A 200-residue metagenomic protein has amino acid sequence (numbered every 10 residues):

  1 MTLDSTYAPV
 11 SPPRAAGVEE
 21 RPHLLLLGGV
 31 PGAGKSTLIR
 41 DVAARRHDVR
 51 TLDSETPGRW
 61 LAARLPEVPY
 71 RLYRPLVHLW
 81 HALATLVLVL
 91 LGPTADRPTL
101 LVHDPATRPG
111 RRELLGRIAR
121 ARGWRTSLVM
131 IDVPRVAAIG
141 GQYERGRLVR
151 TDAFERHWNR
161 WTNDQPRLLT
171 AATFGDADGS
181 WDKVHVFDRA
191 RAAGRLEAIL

Functional and structural regions predicted by a protein language model:
M1-A16: N-terminal pre-Walker A segment at the start of P-loop NTPase domains
R14-P22, G92-A95: Phosphate-binding P-loop
P22, R122-S127, S180-K183: Short glycine-/polar-rich loops that comprise or flank the Walker A/P-loop and associated switch/sensor motifs
L24-V42: Glycine-rich phosphate-binding P-loop
G28, A137-L200: Conserved GTP-binding G-domain of TRAFAC-class P-loop NTPases and closely related GTPase folds
S36-T99, A137-I139: Conserved substrate/cofactor phosphate-moiety recognition/catalytic segment in nucleotide-dependent phosphotransferases
V102-R112: Acidic, metal-coordinating catalytic cores used for nucleic-acid/nucleotide bond scission and strand-transfer chemistry
D104, R122-G141: Conserved phosphate-donor/acceptor-positioning beta-strand/loop module used by diverse small-molecule
